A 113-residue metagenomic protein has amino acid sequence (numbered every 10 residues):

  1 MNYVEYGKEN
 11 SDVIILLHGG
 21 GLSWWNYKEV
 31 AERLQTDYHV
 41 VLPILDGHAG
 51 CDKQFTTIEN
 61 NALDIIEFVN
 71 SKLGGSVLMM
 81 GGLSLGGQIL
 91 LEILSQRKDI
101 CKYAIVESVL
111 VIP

Functional and structural regions predicted by a protein language model:
M1-N2: Absolute protein N-terminus
E5-D52: Conserved HGGG/HGGXW glycine-rich cap/lid loop of the alpha/beta-hydrolase fold
K8, K72-G74, K98: Alpha-helix termination/capping residues and helix-transition junctions
G20, L63-I66, I105-I112: Membrane-interface segments of envelope glycosyltransferases acting on lipid-linked substrates or membrane lipids
A31-L34, I58-E59, R97-D99: Glycine-rich, phosphate-binding/catalytic loops in enzymes
V41-G81: Active-site loop/oxyanion-hole signature of alpha/beta-hydrolase fold enzymes
S76-P113: Conserved hydrolase catalytic core segment
